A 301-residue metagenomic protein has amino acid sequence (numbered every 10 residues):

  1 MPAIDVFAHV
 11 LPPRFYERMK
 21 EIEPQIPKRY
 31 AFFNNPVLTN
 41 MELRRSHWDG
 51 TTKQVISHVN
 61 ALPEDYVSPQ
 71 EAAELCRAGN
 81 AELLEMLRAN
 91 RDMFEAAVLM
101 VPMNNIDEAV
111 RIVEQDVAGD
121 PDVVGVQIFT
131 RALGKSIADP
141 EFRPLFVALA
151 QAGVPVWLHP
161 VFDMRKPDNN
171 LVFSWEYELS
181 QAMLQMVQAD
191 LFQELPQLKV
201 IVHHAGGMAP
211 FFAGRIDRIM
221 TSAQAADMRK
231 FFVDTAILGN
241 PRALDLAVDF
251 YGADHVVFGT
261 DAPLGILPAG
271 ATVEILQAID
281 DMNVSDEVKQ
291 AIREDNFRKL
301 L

Functional and structural regions predicted by a protein language model:
M1-K53, A81-L84, R88, R111 (+5 more regions): Mid-to-C-terminal alpha-helical segments outside catalytic/metal-binding sites
F7, Q54, L83, D116 (+7 more regions): Divalent metal-coordination and catalytic microenvironments
P12-L38, Y66-V67, A73, D163-Y177 (+1 more regions): Active-site gating loops and adjacent loop-to-helix segments of metal-dependent hydrolytic enzymes
K28-V37, L43-S68, F94-V101, V124-G125 (+1 more regions): Divalent metal-dependent hydrolysis catalytic cores, especially in the metallo-beta-lactamase
F33-T39, E64, V101-A109, L133-P140 (+3 more regions): Acidic-and-aromatic substrate-binding clefts and catalytic sites of carbohydrate-active enzymes
V59-A89: A metal-dependent hydrolase metal-coordination microenvironment
R77-D92, A148-L158: Alpha-helix-loop-beta-strand connector modules within alpha/beta enzyme cores
A118-V257: Catalytic pocket-lining loop regions of alpha/beta-barrel enzymes, especially the amidohydrolase/enolase/GH5 lineages
